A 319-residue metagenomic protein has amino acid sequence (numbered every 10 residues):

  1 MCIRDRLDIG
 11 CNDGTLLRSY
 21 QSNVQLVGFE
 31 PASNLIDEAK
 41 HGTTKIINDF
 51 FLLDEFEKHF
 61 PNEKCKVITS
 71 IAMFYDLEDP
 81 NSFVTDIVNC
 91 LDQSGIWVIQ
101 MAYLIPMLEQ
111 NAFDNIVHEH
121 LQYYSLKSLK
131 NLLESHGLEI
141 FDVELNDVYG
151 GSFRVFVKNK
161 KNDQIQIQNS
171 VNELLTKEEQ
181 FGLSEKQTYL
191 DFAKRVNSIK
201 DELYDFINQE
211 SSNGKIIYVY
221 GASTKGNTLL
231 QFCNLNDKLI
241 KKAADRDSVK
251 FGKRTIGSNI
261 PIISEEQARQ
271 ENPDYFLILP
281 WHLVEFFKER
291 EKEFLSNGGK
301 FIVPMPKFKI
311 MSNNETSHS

Functional and structural regions predicted by a protein language model:
M1-I3: Short, small-residue-biased leader/transition segments that mark boundaries at the very start of proteins
D13-N23: Conserved SAM-binding loop of SAM-dependent methyltransferases across substrates and taxa, primarily the Class I
G42-F56, P261-I262: Conserved SAM-binding strand-loop segment of SAM-dependent methyltransferases
K66-T69: A conserved beta-strand element that flanks and buttresses the S-adenosyl-L-methionine
N81-V98, K292: A short glycine-rich, Lys/Arg-flanked "PGG" loop and its adjoining helix->strand segment in the class I
S94-A102, K300-P306: Conserved beta-strand signature within the Rossmann-like core of class I S-adenosyl-L-methionine
I99-Q122, L126-S128: Short, glycine-/aromatic-enriched active-site segment of Class I SAM-dependent methyltransferases
G150-R195: Flexible, glycine-/basic-rich loop-and-beta segments that form/coincide with the SAM-dependent methyltransferase
